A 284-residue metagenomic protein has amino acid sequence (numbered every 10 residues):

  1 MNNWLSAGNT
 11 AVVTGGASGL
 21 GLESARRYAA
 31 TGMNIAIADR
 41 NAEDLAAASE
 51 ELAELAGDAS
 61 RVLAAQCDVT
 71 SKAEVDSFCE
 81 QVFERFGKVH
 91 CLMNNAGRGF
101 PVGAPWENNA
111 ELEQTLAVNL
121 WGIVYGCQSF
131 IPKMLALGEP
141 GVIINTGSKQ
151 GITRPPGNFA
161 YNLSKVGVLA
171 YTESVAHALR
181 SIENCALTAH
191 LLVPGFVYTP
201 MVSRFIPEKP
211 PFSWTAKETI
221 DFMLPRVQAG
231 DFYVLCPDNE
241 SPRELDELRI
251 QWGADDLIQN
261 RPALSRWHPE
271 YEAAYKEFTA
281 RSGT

Functional and structural regions predicted by a protein language model:
T10, A17-G19: Conserved glycine-rich cofactor-binding loop
M33-A47: Conserved glycine-rich Rossmann-like NAD(P)H-binding loop of the short-chain dehydrogenase/reductase
A42-E43, A65-S77, N109: The beta1-alpha1 cofactor-binding region of Rossmann-like NAD(H)/NADP(H)-dependent oxidoreductases
D76, G99-E113, G157: Conserved mid-core segment of classical short-chain dehydrogenase/reductases
C127, S164: Active-site helix of classical SDR
S148: Residue(s) in the substrate-gating loop at a strand-loop-helix junction that position the organic substrate next
H177-R243: SDR active-site lid
